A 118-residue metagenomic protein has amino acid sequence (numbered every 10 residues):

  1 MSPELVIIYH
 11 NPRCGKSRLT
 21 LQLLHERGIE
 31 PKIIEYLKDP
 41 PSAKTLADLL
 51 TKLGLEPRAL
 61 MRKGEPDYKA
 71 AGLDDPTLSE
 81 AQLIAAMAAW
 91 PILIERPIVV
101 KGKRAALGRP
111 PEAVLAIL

Functional and structural regions predicted by a protein language model:
M1-S2, H25-R27, A43-K44, R62-K63: A short alpha-helix capping/helix-coil boundary motif
S2-R27, P31-Y36: Local sequence-structure signature of Cys/Sec-based thiol-disulfide redox active-site neighborhoods
Y36-L118: Thiol/selenol-based redox catalytic cores and closely related redox-interacting motifs
